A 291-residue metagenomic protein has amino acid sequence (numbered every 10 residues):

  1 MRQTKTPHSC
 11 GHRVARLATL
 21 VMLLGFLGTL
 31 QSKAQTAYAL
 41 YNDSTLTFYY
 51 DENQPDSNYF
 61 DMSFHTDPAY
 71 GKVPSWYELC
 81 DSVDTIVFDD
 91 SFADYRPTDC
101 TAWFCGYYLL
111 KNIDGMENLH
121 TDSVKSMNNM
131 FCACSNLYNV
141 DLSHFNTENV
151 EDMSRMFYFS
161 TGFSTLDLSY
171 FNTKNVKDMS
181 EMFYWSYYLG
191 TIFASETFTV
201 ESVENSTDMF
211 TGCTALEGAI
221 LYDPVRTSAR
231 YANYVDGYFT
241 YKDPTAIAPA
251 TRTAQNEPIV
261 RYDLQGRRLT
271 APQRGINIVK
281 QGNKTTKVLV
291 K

Functional and structural regions predicted by a protein language model:
R2-T19: Bacterial N-terminal signal peptides that target proteins for export
T6-H8, V21, Q31, N149 (+3 more regions): Serine/threonine-rich, low-complexity intrinsically disordered segments
C10, I278-K291: C-terminal tail/sorting-segment detector
R16-T29: Bacterial N-terminal signal peptides
A34-P244: Negatively charged
Y50, T270-P272, L289: Short linear motifs in exposed loops
K242-Q265: Residue-level detector of functionally pivotal "anchor" positions at catalytic/ligand-binding pockets or at interdomain
D263-N283: Short, surface-exposed loop/turn motifs with a glycine/proline- and acidic-biased composition
